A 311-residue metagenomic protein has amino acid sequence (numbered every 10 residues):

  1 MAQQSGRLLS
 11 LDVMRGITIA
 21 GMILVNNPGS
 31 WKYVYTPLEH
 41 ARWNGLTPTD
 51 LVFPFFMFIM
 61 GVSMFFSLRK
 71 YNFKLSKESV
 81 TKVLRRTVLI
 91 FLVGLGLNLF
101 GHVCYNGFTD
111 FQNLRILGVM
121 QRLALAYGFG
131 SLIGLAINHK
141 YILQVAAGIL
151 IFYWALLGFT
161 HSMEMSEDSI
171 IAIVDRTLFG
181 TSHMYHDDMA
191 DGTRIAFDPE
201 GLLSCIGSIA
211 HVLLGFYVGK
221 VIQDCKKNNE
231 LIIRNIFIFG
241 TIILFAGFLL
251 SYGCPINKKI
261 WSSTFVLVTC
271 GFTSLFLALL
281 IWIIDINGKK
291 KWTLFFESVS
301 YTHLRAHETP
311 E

Functional and structural regions predicted by a protein language model:
A2-Y71: N-terminal signal-anchor module of multipass membrane proteins
P28-T47, G101-I116, D191-F197, S251-S263: Membrane-interface interhelical loops and short amphipathic "cap" helices that link adjacent transmembrane segments
V52-I59, I116, M120-G128, I206-L214 (+1 more regions): Membrane-embedded alpha-helical segments of multi-pass membrane proteins, especially the transmembrane helices
K70-F73, R86-A126: Membrane-interface helix-loop-helix modules in multi-pass inner-membrane proteins
H139-A210: Long hydrophobic alpha-helical segments that form multi-pass transmembrane helix bundles in integral membrane proteins
E200-G219, N235, F239: A conserved active-site cap/scaffold subdomain adjacent to cofactor or substrate pockets
Y217-W282: Long, well-ordered mid-to-C-terminal structural blocks that present hydrophobic/aromatic surfaces
H303-A306, P310-E311: Single conserved hydrophobic/aromatic residue that forms the stacking wall/gate of nucleotide- or nucleobase-binding
